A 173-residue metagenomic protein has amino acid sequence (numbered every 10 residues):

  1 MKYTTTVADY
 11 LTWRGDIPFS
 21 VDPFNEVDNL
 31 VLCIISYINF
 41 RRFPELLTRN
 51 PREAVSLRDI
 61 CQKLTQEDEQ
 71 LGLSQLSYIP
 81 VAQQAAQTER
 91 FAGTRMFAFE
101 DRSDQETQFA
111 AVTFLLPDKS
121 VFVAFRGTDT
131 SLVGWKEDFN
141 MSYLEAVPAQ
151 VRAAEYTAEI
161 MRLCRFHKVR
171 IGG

Functional and structural regions predicted by a protein language model:
M1-G172: Non-catalytic, mobile gating and regulatory segments of ester bond hydrolases
